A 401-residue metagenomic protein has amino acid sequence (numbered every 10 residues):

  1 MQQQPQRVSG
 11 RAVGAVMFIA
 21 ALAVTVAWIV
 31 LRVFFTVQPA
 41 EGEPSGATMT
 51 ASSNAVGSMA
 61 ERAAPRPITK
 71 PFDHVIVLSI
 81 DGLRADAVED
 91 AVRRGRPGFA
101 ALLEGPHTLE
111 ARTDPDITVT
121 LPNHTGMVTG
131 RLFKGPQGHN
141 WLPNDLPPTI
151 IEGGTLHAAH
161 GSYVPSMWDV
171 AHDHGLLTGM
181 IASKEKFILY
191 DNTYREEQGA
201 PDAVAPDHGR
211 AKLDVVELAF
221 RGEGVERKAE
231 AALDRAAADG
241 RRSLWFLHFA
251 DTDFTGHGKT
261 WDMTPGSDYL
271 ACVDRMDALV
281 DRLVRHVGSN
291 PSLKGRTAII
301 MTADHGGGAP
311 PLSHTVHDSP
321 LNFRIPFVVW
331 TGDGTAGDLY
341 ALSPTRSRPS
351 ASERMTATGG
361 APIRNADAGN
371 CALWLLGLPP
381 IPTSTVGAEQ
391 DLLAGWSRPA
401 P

Functional and structural regions predicted by a protein language model:
P5-A23: N-terminal Sec-pathway targeting helices
P39-F72, A85-D169, D173: Active-site nucleophile/metal-coordination loop of metallo-enzymes that catalyze phosphate/sulfate and related
P71-I76, G105-L109, D173-G179, A238-W245 (+3 more regions): Loop/turn elements at helix/coil->beta-strand transitions in domains of secreted/extracellular proteins
V77, G98, R275-H317, A372: Metal-dependent active-site segment of extracytoplasmic phospho-/sulfohydrolases and closely related
G135-L218: Catalytic-site neighborhoods of secreted/periplasmic enzymes that process anionic sulfate/phosphate groups
E185, L189-R210, E230-R282, P311: Active-site His/acidic residue clusters
M301-T345: Histidine-centered active-site microenvironments of extracellular/periplasmic hydrolases and transferases
T345-G387: Non-catalytic, well-ordered alpha-helical segments in soluble enzyme domains
